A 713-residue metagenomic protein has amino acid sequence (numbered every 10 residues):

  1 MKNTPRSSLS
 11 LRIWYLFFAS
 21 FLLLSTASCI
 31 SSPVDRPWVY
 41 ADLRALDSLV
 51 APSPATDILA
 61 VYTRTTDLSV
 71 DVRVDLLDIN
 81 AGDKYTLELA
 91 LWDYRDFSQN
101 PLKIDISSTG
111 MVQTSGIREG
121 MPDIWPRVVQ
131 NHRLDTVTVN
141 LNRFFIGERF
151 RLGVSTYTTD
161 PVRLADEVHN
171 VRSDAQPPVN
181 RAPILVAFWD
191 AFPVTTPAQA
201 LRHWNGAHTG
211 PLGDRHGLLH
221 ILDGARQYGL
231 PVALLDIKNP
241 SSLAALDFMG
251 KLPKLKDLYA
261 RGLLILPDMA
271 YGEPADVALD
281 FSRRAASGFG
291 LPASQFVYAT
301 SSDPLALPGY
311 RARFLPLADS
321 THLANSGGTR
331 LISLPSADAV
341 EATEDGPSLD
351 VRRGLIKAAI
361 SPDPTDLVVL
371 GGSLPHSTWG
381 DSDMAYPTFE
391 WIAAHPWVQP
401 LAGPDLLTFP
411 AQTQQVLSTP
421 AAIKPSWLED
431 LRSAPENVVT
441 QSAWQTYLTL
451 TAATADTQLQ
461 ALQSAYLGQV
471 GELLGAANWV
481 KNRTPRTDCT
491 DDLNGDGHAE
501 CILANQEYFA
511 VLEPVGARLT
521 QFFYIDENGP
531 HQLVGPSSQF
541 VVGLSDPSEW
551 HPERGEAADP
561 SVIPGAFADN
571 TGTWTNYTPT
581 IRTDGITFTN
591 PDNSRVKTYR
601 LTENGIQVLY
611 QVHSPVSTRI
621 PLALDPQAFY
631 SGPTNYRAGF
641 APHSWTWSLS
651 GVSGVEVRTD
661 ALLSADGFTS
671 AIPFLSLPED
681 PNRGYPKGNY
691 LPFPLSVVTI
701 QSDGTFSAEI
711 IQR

Functional and structural regions predicted by a protein language model:
C29-M121, F145, R149-P178, W479-G495 (+1 more regions): Order/disorder boundary and secretion-linked terminal/linker segments
K84-A90, E148-Y157, V515-R518, F523-I525 (+2 more regions): Acidic (Asp/Glu-rich), glycine- and aromatic
T86-I104, T109-G110, V194-A198, H208 (+1 more regions): Acidic-aromatic substrate-binding/catalytic surfaces of carbohydrate-active enzymes
T114, E119, D280, D350-G354 (+3 more regions): Extended, loop-rich substrate-binding clefts of extracytoplasmic carbohydrate-active enzymes
R133, P396, T440-A453, K481-L493 (+5 more regions): Beta-strand-rich recognition/accessory modules
V179-S333, R353, I360-P364, S382-A394 (+6 more regions): Catalytic alpha-helical scaffold of carbohydrate-active enzymes acting on polysaccharides/glycoconjugates
I184-V194, T209-G210, A225-R226, R330-L474 (+4 more regions): Catalytic grooves of carbohydrate-active enzymes
L417-E556: Histidine-centered catalytic/metal-binding microenvironments
